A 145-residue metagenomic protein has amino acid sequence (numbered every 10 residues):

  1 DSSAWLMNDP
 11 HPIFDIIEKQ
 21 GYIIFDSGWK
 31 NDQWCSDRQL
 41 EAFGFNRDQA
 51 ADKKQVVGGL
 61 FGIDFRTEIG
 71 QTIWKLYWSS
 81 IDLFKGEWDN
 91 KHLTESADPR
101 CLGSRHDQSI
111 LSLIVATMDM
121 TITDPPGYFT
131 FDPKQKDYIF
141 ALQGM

Functional and structural regions predicted by a protein language model:
S2-M145: Glycosyltransferase catalytic domains, chiefly GT-A lineage
